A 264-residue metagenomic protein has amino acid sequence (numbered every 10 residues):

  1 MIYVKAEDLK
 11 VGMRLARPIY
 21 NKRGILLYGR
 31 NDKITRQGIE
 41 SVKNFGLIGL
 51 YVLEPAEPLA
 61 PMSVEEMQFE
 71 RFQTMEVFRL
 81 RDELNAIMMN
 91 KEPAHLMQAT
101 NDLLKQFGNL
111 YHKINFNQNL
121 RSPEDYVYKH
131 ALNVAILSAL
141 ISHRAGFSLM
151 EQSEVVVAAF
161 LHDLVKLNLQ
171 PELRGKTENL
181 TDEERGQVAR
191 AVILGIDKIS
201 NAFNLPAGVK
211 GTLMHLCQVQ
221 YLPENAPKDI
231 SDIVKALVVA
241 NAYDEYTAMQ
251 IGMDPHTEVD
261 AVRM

Functional and structural regions predicted by a protein language model:
M1-T100, L110, T247, I251-M264: Terminal helices and disordered tails flanking the catalytic cores of nucleotide-processing hydrolases
D8, R14, P18-I19, L26-L27 (+8 more regions): Residue-level preference for alpha-helix termini and adjacent loops
K22, L149, P227-K228: Short hydrophobic/aromatic segments of transmembrane alpha-helices and their interfaces
G24, N85, A139-H143, L222 (+1 more regions): A broad detector of the eukaryotic-type serine/threonine protein kinase catalytic domain
L53-A189, I196, S200-K210: Acidic/His-rich, divalent-metal-binding segments that scaffold phosphate/diphosphate chemistry
V157-N168, L180, E184-M264: Alpha-helical scaffolding flanking metal-ion-dependent phosphate/phosphodiester catalytic sites
